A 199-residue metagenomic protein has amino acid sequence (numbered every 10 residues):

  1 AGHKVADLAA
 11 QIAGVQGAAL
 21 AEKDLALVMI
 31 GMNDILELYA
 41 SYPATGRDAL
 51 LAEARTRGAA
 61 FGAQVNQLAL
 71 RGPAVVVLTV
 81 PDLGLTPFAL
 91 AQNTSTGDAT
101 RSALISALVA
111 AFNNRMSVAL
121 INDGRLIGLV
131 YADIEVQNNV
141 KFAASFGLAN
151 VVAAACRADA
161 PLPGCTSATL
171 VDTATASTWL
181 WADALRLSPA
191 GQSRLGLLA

Functional and structural regions predicted by a protein language model:
A1-A63: Conserved SGNH/GDSL esterase-like catalytic core that processes O-acyl groups on lipids and polysaccharides
A1-V5, G31-E37, P81-L85, I134-Q137 (+1 more regions): Solvent-exposed loop/turn segments at secondary-structure junctions within structured extracellular/periplasmic domains
K4, L8-I12, R57-Q64, I105-L108 (+2 more regions): Stable alpha-helical elements in mature extracytoplasmic
G17-E22, A26, L68-L70, I121-N122 (+1 more regions): Extracellular/periplasmic catalytic domains that process cell-envelope and extracellular macromolecules
G17-L20, A107, G124, A190-S193: Alpha/beta-hydrolase superfamily serine-hydrolase fold, recognizing
D24-I30, D34-E37, A69, A74-T79 (+4 more regions): Structural recognition of the beta-strand scaffold that forms the well-ordered cores of secreted hydrolase catalytic
V76-V80, T86-A89, G97, L198: A sequence-level detector for low-complexity, Ser/Thr- and acidic-rich stretches
L85-A111, V118-L185: Mobile gating loops/cap/lid regions near enzyme active sites that modulate substrate access
